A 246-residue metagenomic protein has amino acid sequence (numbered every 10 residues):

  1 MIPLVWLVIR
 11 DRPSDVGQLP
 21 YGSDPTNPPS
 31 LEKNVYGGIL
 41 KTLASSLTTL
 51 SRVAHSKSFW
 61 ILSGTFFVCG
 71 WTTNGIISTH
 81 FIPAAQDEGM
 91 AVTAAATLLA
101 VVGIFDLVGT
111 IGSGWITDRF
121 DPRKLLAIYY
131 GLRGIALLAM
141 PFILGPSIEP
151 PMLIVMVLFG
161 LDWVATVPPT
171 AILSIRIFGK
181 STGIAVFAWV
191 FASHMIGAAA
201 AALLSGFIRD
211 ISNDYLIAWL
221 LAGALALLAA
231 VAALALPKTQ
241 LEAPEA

Functional and structural regions predicted by a protein language model:
M1-N34, A232-P237: C-terminal membrane-cytosol helix-exit motif in multi-pass small-molecule transporters
S51-S113, A201: Extracytoplasmic gate region of multi-pass secondary transporters
T110-D121, R209-D210: Helix-to-loop junctions at the C-terminal end of transmembrane segments in multipass secondary transporters
R119-G131: Cytoplasmic membrane-interface "Motif A"-like loop-to-helix N-cap segments of 12-TM Major Facilitator Superfamily
L132-G145: C-terminal ends and interior cores of transmembrane alpha-helices in multi-pass membrane transporters/permeases
A165-F178: Intracellular juxtamembrane helix-capping segments at the cytosolic ends of symmetry-related transmembrane helices
I177-S212: A late C-terminal transmembrane helix in Major Facilitator Superfamily
F207-A224: A membrane-interface helix-boundary motif in multi-pass transporters
